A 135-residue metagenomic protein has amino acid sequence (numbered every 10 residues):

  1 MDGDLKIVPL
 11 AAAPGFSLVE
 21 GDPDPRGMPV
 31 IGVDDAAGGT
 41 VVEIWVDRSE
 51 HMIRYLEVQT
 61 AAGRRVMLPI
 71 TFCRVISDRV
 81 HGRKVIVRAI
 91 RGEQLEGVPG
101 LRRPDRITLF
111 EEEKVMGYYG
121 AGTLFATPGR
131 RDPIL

Functional and structural regions predicted by a protein language model:
M1-L135: Peripheral interaction segments used for macromolecular assembly
